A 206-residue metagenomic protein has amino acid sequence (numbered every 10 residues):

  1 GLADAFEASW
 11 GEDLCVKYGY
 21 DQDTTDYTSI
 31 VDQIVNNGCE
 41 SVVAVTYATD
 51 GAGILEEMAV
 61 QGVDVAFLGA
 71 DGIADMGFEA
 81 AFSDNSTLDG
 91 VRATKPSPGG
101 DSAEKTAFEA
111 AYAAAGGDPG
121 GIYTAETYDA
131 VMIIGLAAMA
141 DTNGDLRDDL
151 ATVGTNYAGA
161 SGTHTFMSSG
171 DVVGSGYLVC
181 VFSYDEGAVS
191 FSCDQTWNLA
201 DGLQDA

Functional and structural regions predicted by a protein language model:
G1-A206: Extracytosolic ligand-binding ectodomains
